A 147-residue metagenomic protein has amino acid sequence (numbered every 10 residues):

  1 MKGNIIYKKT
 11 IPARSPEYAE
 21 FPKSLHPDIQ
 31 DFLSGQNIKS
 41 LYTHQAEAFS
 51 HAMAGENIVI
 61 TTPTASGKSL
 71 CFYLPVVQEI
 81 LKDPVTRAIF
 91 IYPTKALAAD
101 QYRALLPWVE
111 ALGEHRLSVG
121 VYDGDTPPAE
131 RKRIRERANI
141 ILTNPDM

Functional and structural regions predicted by a protein language model:
M1-S24: Interdomain "pre-motor" coupling segment immediately N-terminal to P-loop NTPase/helicase cores
P22-S24, Q30-M147: Conserved P-loop/Walker A NTP-binding site and adjacent catalytic elements of P-loop NTPases
